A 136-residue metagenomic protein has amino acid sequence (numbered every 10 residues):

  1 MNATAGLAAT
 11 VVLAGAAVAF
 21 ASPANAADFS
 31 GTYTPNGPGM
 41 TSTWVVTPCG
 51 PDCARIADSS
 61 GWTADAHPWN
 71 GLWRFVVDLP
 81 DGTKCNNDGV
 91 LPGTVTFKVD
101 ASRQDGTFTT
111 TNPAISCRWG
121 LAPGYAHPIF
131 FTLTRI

Functional and structural regions predicted by a protein language model:
M1-A26: Secretory targeting and sorting signals
A27-T94, G120-I136: Central antiparallel beta-sheet cores of small beta-barrel/beta-sandwich binding domains
G71-V77, S102-N112: A short hydrophobic beta-strand element
K98-S102, S116: Acidic/polar residues at beta-strand termini and the immediately following turn/coil
T109-A122: Low-complexity, intrinsically disordered Gly/Pro/Thr-rich segments
